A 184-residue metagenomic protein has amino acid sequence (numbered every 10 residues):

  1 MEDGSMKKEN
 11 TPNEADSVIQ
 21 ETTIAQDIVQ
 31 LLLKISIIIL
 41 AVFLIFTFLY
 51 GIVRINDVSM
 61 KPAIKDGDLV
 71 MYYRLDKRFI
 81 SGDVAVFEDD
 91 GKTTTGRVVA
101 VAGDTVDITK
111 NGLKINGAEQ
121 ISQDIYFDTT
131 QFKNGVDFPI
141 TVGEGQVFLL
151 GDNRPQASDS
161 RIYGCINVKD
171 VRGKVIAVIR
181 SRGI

Functional and structural regions predicted by a protein language model:
M1-T94, I166-I184: Protein maturation boundaries and topogenic segments
S59-M60, L75, G96, K110 (+2 more regions): Short, conserved secondary-structure segments in the cores of folded domains
M60, K77, L113, Q120 (+1 more regions): Residue-level signature for short turns and capping positions that connect secondary-structure elements
L75, D90, N111, D152-N153: Short, surface-exposed secondary-structure boundary micro-motifs
V98-L149: Structured, soluble extracytoplasmic/luminal domains of envelope-associated proteins
G135-I184: Beta-strand-rich cores of mature extracytoplasmic or soluble domains
